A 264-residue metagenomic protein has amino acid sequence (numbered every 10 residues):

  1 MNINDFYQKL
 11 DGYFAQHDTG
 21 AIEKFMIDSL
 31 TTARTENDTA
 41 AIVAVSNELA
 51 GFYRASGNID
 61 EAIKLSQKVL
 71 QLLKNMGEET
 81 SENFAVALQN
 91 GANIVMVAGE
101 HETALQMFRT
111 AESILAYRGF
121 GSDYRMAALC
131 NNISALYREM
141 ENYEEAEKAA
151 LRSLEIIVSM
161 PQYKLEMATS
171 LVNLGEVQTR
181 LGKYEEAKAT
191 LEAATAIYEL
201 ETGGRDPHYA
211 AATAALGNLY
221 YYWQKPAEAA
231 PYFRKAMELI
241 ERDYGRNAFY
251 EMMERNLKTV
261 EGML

Functional and structural regions predicted by a protein language model:
M1-N58, L70-L73, G77: Flexible inter-repeat linkers and adjacent short helices within tandem amphipathic alpha-helical repeat scaffolds
Y7-H17, A41-A55, E82-V97, Y124-E139 (+4 more regions): Conserved alpha-helical positions within TPR/SEL1-like repeat arrays
L30-T31, L70-N75, E112-Y117, L154-S159 (+2 more regions): Amphipathic alpha-helical segments of tetratricopeptide repeats
T35-D38, N75-E79, Y117-G121, V158-Y163 (+2 more regions): Short coil/turn linkers that connect adjacent helices within long alpha-helical scaffolds, especially alpha-solenoid
E192, P226-Y244: TPR/TPR-like (Sel1-like) alpha-helical repeat modules
